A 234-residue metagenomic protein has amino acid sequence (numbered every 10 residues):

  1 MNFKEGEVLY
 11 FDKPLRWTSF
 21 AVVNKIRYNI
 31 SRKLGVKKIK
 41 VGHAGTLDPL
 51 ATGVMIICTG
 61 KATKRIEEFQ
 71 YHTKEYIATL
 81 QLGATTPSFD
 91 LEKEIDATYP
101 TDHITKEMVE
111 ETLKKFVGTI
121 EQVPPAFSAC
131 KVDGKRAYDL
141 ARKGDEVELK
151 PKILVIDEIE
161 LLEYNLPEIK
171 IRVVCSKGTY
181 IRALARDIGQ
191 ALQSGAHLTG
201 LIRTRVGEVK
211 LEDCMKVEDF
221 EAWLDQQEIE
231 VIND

Functional and structural regions predicted by a protein language model:
M1-D234: Catalytic/RNA-binding core of pseudouridine synthases
